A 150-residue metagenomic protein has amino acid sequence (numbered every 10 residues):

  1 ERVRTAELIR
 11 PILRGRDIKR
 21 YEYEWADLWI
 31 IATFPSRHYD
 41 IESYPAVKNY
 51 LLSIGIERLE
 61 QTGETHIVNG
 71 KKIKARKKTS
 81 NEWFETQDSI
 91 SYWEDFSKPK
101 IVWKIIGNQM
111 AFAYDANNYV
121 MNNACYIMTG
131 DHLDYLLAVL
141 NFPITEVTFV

Functional and structural regions predicted by a protein language model:
E1-V150: Polybasic, glycine- and aromatic-enriched phosphate-binding surface used to engage nucleic acids
